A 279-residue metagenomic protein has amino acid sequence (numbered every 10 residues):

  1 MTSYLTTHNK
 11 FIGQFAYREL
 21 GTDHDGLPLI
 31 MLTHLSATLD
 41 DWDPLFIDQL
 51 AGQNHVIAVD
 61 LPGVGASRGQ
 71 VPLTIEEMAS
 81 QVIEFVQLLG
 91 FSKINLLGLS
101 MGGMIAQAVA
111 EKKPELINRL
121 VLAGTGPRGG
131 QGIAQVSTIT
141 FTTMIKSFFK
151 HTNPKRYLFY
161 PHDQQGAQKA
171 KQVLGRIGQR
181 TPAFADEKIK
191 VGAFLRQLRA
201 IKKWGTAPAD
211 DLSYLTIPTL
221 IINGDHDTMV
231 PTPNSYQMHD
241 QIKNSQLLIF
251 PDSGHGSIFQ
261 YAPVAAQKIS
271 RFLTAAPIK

Functional and structural regions predicted by a protein language model:
G13-R68: Conserved HGGG/HGGXW glycine-rich cap/lid loop of the alpha/beta-hydrolase fold
I57-L97: Active-site loop/oxyanion-hole signature of alpha/beta-hydrolase fold enzymes
G103-P114, L120: Short glycine-enriched nucleophile-adjacent loop and the immediately C-terminal alpha-helix near the catalytic center
E111, R119-K150: Flexible "cap/lid" loop of the alpha/beta hydrolase fold
N153-T206, D210-D211: Conserved alpha/beta-hydrolase catalytic His-Asp/Glu region
L215, I221-N223: Short beta-strand/loop motif that positions the catalytic acidic residue of the alpha/beta-hydrolase fold
H226-V230: Acidic catalytic loop of the alpha/beta-hydrolase fold
S253-A266: Catalytic histidine-centered segment of alpha/beta-hydrolase-like enzymes
